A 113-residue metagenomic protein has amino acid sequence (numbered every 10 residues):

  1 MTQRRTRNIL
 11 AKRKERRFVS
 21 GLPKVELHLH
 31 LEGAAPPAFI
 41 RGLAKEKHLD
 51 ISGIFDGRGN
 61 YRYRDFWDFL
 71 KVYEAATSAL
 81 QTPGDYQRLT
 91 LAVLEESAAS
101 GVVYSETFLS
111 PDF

Functional and structural regions predicted by a protein language model:
T2-F113: Metal-cofactor-binding active-site regions of metalloenzymes
